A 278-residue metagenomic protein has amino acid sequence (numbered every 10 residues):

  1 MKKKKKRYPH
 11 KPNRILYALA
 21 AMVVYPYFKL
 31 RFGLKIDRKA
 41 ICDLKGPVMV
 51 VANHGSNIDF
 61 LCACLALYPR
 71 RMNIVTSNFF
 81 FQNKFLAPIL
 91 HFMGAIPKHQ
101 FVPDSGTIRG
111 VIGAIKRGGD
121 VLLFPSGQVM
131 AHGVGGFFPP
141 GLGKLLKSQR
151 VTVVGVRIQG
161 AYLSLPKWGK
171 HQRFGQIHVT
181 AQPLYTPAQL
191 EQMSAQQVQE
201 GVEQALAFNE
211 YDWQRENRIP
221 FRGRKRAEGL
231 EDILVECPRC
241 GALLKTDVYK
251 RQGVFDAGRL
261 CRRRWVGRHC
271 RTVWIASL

Functional and structural regions predicted by a protein language model:
M1-H10: Short, Lys/Arg-rich, polar N-terminal cytosolic tail immediately upstream of the first transmembrane signal-anchor
H10-N13, Y17, P26-G201, E216-N217 (+2 more regions): Soluble catalytic domains of membrane acyltransferases
V198-I233: A conserved mid-domain beta-alpha-beta active-site/ligand-binding segment of alpha/beta enzyme cores
L234-R239, D256-R259: Short, cysteine/histidine-rich loop/knuckle motifs that typically chelate Zn2+
R239, K245, R271: C-terminal, beta-rich DNA-binding module of retroviral/retroelements integrases
L244-D247, R263-R264: Short, non-ligating residues that shape and space the ligands of small metal-coordination modules and catalytic
V248-Q252: Conserved small/polar residues in nucleotide/adenosyl-binding loops
G258-S277: Short metal-binding segments enriched for Cys and/or His
